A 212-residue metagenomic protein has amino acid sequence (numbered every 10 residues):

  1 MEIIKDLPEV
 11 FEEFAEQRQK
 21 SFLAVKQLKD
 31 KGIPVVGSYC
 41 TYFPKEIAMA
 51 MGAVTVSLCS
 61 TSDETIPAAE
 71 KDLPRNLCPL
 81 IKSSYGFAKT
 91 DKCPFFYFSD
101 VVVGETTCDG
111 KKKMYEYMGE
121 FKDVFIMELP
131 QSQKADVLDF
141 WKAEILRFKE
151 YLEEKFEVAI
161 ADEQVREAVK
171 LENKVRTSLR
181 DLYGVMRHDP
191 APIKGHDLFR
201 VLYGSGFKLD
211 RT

Functional and structural regions predicted by a protein language model:
M1-P34, L146, E150-T212: A charged, amphipathic alpha-helical module
P8-F11, D72-P79, F98: Short, basic, glycine/proline-bearing loop/turn elements
K31-G32, M51, F96-F98: Short, well-ordered loop/turn elements at secondary-structure boundaries
I33, G52, F121-D123: A generic structural signal for alpha->beta connector loops
V35-K89, T107, M114: An N-terminal, globular interaction/scaffold subdomain
G37-S38, T55-S57, V103-G104, F125-E128 (+1 more regions): A structural signal for short, well-ordered beta-strand segments and their strand-loop junctions that often border
D63-P67, S132-A135, E172: Short gly/pro/ser/thr-enriched loop/turn and capping motifs at secondary-structure boundaries
Y85-E154: Acidic/His-rich segments in extracytoplasmic proteins that coordinate ligands and/or metal ions
